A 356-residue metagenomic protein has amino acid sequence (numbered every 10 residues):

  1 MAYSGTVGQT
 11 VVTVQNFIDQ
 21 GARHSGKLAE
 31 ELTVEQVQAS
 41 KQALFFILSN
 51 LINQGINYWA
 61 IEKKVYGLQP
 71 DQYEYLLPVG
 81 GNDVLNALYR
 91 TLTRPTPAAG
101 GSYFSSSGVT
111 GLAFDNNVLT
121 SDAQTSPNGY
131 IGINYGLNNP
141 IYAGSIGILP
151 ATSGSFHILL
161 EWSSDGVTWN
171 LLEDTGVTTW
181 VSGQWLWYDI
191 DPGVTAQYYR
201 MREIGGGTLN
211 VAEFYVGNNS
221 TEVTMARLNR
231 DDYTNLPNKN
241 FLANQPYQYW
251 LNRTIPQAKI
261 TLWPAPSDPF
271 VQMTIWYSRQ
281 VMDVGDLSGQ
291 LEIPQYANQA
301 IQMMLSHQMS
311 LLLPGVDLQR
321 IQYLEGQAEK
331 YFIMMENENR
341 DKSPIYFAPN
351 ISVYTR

Functional and structural regions predicted by a protein language model:
M1-G101, G136-Y142, N170-L172, W180-Q184 (+2 more regions): Glycine-enriched, solvent-exposed interface loops adjoining structured elements
R90-N138, A151-S153, G217-S220: Disordered, acidic Ser/Thr/Pro-rich linker "stalks" and the adjacent N-terminal cap of the next globular domain
T120-Q124, T175-V177, L262-W263: Beta-strand-rich interaction surfaces with strong enrichment in secreted/lumenal proteins
I146, L160, F214-V216: Extracellular beta-strand elements of beta-rich domains used for carbohydrate recognition/degradation or cell-matrix
P150-H157, G206-T208: Extended, low-complexity, turn-rich repeat/linker tracts enriched in Gly/Pro/Ser/Thr and Asp/Glu that occur
P150-T152, T175-W180: Short, solvent-exposed aromatic-acidic interface loops
